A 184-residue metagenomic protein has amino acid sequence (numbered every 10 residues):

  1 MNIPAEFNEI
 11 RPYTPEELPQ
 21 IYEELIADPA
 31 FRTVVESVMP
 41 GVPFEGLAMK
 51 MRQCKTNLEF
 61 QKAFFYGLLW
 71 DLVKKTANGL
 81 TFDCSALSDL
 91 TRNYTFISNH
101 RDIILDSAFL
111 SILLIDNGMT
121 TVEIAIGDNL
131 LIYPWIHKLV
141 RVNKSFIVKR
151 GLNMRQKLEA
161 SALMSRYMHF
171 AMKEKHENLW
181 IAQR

Functional and structural regions predicted by a protein language model:
M1-Y94, H100-S111, H137, V142-K144: Membrane-anchoring hydrophobic helices of lipid-metabolizing enzymes
L58, K75-R184: Soluble catalytic domains of membrane acyltransferases
